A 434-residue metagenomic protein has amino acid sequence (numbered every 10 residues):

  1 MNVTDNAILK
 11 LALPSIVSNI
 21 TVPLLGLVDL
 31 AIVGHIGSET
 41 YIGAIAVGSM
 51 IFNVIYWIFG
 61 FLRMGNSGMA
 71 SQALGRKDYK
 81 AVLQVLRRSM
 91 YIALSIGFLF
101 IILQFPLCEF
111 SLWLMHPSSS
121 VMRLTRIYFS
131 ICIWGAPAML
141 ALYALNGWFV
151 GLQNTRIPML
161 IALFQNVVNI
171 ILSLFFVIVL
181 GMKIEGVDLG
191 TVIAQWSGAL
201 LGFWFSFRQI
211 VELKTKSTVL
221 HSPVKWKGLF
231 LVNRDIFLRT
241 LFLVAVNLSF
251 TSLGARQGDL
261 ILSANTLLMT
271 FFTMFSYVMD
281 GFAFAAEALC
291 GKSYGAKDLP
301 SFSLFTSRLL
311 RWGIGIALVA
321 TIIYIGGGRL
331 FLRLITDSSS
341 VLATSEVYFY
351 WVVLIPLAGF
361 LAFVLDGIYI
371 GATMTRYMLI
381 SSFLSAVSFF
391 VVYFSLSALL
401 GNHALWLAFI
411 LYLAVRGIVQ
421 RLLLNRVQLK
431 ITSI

Functional and structural regions predicted by a protein language model:
M1-S15, A70-P137, V179-F237, C290-I355 (+1 more regions): Short alpha-helical transmembrane segments in multi-pass integral membrane proteins
K10-D29, I131, L142, F164-Q165 (+4 more regions): Transmembrane helical elements of multi-pass membrane transporters/channels
L24-G43, L112-S119, F175-M182, L241-M274 (+2 more regions): Helix-terminus/linker motif at the lipid-water interface of multi-pass membrane proteins
L30, E39-I42, Y79, T155 (+4 more regions): Membrane-helix interface/capping residues of multi-pass secondary transporters
H35-S38, Q72, G151, L180 (+3 more regions): Membrane-helix boundary and inter-helical linker elements of multi-pass secondary transporters
I42-I102, M139-I157, A264-G326, F360-T373 (+1 more regions): Small-residue-rich hydrophobic transmembrane alpha-helices
I131-V150, P158-N169, V187-F203, D280-A283 (+3 more regions): Short runs within selected transmembrane alpha-helices of multi-pass transporters and secretion channels
